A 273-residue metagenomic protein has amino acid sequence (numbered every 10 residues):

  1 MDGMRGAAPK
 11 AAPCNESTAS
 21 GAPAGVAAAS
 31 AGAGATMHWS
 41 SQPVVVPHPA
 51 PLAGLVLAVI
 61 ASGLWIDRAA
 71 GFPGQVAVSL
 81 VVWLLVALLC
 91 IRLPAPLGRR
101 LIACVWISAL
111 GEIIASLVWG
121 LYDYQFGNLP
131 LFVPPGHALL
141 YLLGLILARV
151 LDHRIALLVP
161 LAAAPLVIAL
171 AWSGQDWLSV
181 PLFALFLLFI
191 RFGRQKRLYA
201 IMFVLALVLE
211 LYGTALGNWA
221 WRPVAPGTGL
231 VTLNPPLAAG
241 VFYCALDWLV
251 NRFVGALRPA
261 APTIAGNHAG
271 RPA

Functional and structural regions predicted by a protein language model:
M1-M4, V26, M37: Short hydrophobic transmembrane-like helices used for membrane targeting/insertion
C14-A19, A29-A273: Aromatic-rich, lipid-facing transmembrane alpha helices and their immediate juxtamembrane interface loops in integral
